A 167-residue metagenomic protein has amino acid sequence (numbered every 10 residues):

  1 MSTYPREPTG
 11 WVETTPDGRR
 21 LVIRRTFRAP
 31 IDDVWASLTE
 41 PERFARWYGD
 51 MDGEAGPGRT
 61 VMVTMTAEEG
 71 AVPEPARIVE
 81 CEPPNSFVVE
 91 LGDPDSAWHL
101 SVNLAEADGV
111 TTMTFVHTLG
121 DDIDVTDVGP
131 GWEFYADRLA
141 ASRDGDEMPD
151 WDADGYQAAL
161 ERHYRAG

Functional and structural regions predicted by a protein language model:
M1-P16, D108-T112, H117-G167: Terminal "cap-and-tail" regions of soluble proteins that handle hydrophobic small molecules
P16, V22-I23, A29, D33 (+3 more regions): Short beta-edge strand/loop motif at the mouth of beta-sheet-based domains
R24-R25, E74-E80, H99-A105: Hydrophobic/aromatic beta-strand elements that line small-molecule binding cavities or substrate pockets in beta-rich
I31, V79-P84, L104-T112: A short, structured loop/turn motif at beta-sheet edges
M65, L91, F115-H117: Residue-level recognition of conserved beta-strand positions in structured domain cores
N85-G92: Short, solvent-exposed secondary-structure boundary/capping segments
D95-A97: Amphipathic hydrophobic-ligand
